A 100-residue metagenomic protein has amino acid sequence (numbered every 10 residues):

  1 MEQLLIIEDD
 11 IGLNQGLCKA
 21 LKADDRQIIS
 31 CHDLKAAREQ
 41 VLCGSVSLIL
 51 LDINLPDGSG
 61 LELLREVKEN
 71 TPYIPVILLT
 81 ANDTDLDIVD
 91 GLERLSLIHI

Functional and structural regions predicted by a protein language model:
M1-I98: N-terminal/domain-start alpha-helical segments
